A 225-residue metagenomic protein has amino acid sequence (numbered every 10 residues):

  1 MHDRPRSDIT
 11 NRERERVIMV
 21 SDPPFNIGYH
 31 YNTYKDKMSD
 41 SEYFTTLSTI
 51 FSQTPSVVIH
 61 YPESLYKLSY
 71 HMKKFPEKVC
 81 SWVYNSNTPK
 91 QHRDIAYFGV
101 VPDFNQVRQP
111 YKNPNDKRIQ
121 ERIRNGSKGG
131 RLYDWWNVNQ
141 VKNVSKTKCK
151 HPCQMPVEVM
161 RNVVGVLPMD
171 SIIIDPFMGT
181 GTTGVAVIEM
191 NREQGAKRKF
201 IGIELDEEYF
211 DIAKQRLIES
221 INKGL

Functional and structural regions predicted by a protein language model:
M1-I203, F210: Core catalytic lobe of class I
M190, L217-S220: The DNA-recognition helices of helix-turn-helix-type DNA-binding domains
K197, E219-L225: Positively charged, low-complexity nucleic-acid-binding target-recognition regions
A213-K214: Conserved SAM-binding loop
